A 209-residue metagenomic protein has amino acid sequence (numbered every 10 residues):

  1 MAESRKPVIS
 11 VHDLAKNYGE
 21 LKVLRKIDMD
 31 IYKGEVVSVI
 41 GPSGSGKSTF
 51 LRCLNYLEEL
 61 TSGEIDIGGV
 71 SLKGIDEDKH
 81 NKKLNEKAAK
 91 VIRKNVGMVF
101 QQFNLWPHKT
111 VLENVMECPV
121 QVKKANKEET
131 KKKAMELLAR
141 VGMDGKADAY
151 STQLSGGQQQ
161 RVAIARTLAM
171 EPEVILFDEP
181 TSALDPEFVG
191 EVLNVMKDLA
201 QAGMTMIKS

Functional and structural regions predicted by a protein language model:
I40-P42: The feature captures the beta-strand-to-loop junction immediately N-terminal to the Walker
G63-E77: Conserved ABC transporter NBD signature motif
A149-T152, M170, A202: Conserved signature/switch motifs of ABC ATPase nucleotide-binding domains
I164: Hydrophobic anchor residue at the start of the ABC signature
I175-D178: Catalytic Walker B motif of ABC-type/P-loop ATPase nucleotide-binding domains
P186-F188: Helix N-cap at the start of a conserved alpha-helix in ABC-type nucleotide-binding domains
